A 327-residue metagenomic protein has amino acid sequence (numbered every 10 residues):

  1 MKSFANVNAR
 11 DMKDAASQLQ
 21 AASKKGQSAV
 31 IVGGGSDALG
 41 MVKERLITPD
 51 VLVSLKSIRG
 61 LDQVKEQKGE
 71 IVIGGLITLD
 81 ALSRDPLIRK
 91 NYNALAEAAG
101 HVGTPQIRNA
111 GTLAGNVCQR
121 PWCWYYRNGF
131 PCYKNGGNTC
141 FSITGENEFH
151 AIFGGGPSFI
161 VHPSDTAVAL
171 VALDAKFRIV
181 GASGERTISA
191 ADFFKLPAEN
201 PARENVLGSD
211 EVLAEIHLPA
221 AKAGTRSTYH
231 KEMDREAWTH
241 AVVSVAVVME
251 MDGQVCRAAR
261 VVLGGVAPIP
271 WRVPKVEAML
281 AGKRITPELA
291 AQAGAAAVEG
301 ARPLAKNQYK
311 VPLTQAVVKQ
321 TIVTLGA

Functional and structural regions predicted by a protein language model:
M1-A327: C-terminal structural segment of proteins
